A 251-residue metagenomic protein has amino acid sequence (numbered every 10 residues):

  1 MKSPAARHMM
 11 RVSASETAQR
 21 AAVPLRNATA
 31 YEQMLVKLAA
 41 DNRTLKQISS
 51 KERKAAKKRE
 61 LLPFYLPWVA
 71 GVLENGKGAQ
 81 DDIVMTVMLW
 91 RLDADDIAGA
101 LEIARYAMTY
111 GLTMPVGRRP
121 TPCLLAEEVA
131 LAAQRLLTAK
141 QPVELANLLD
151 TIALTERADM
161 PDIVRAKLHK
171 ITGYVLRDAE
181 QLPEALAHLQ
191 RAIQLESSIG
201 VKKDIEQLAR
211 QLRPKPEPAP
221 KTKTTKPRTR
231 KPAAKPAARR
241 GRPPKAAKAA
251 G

Functional and structural regions predicted by a protein language model:
M1-D81, G99-D159, P214, P218 (+1 more regions): N-terminal alpha-helical interaction modules that lie
I83-V84, M88, T121-V129, H169 (+1 more regions): TPR repeat positional signature
T86-V87, R91, R165, T172 (+2 more regions): Structural register within alpha-helical repeat arrays
W90-R91, V129-L136, H169, L176 (+1 more regions): Residue at a conserved register position within TPR or TPR-like alpha-solenoid repeats
D93-A94, A179, L212: Structural motif corresponding to the intra-repeat A-B loop/turn of tetratricopeptide repeats
L112-T121, M160-R165, Q194-Q207: Boundary/linker segments of alpha-helical solenoid repeat arrays
A185-R228: Eukaryotic acidic, Ser/Thr-rich intrinsically disordered low-complexity regions
